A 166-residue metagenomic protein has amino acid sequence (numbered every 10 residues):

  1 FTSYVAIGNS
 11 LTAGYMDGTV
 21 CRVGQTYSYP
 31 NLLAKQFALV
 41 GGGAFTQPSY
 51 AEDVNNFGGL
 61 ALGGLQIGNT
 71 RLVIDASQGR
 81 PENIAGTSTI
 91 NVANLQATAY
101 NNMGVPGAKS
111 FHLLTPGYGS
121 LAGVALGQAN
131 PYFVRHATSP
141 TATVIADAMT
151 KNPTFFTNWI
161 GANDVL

Functional and structural regions predicted by a protein language model:
Y4-G18: Catalytic nucleophile-elbow at a beta strand-turn-alpha helix junction centered on a G-D-S/GDSL motif, marking
G18-L166: Conserved SGNH/GDSL esterase-like catalytic core that processes O-acyl groups on lipids and polysaccharides
